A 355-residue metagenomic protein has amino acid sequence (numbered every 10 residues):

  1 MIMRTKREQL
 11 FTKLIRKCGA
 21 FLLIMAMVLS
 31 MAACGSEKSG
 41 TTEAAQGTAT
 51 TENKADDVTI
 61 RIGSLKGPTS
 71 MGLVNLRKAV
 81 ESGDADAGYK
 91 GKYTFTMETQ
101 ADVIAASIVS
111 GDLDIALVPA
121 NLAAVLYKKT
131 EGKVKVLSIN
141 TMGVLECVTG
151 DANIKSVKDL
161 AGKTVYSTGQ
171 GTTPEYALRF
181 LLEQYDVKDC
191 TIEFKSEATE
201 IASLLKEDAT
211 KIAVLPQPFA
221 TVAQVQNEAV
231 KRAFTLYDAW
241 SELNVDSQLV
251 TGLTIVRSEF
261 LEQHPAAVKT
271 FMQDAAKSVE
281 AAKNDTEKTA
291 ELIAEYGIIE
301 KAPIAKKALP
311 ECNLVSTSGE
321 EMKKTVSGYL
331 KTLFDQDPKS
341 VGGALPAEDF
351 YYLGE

Functional and structural regions predicted by a protein language model:
T5-L22: Bacterial N-terminal signal peptides that target proteins for export
L29-A33: C-terminal motif of bacterial Sec signal peptides marking the signal peptidase cleavage site
G35-K38: Bacterial signal peptide processing site
G40-T48, E52-E193, Q217, R232-F234: Short, glycine-/small- and polar/acidic-enriched structural segments that line small-molecule recognition paths
N75-L76, L145-S156, Q248-A267, S318: A bilobed periplasmic-binding-protein/Venus flytrap-type ligand-binding module shared by bacterial periplasmic
N121-L122, T130, E197-I293: Pocket-lining segment of extracytoplasmic ligand-binding domains
L261-Q336: Secondary-structure end/capping motifs
S327-E355: Conserved C-terminal helix/tail region of periplasmic/extracytoplasmic solute-binding proteins
